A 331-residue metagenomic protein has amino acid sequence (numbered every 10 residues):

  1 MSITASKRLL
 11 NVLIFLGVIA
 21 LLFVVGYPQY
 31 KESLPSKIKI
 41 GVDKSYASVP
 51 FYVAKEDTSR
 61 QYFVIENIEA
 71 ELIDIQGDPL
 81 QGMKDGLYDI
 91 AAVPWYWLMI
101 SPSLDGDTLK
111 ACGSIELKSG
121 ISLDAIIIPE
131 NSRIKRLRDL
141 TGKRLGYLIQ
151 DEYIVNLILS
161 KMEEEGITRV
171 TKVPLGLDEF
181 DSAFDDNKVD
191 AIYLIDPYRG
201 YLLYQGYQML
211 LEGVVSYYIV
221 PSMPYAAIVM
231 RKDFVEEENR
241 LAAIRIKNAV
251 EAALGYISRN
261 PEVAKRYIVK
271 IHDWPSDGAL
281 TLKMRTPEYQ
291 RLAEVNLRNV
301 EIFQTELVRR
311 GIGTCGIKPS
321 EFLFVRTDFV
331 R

Functional and structural regions predicted by a protein language model:
M1-E71, L297-R331: N-terminal hydrophobic or amphipathic helices and topogenic motifs
Q29-E165, T171-P174, D190, M209-G213: Short, glycine-/small- and polar/acidic-enriched structural segments that line small-molecule recognition paths
S48, L80, K84, W95-L98 (+12 more regions): Extracytoplasmic/secreted envelope proteins and their assembly/folding machinery, especially bacterial periplasmic
D57, G82, G86, S101 (+13 more regions): Structured segments of extracytoplasmic/periplasmic soluble domains in secreted or envelope-associated proteins
Q61-E66, K118-S119, V215-P221, E288-L297: Short, solvent-exposed loop/beta-turn-alpha elements that line the ligand-binding surface or hinge of extracytoplasmic
Y96, D178-I268: Pocket-lining segment of extracytoplasmic ligand-binding domains
S101-P102, L203, P221-S222, R326-T327: Short Asp/Glu-rich motifs
E236-T314: Secondary-structure end/capping motifs
